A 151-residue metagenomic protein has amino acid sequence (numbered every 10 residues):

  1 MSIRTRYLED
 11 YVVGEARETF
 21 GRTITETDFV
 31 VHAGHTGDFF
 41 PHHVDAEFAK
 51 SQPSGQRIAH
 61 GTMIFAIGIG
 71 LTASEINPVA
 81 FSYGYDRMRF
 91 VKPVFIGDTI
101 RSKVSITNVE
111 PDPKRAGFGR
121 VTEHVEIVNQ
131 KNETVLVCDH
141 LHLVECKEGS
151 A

Functional and structural regions predicted by a protein language model:
M1-G84, K147-A151: Hot-dog-fold acyl-thioester-processing enzymes
S2-V13, V94-T99, K103-A151: HotDog/MaoC-like acyl-thioester-processing domains
P41-H43, S82-Y83, M88-F90, K114 (+2 more regions): Short, intrinsically disordered/low-complexity patches at protein termini and at juxtamembrane boundaries
P78-I96, S102: Mid-chain, well-packed structural core segment of small domains
